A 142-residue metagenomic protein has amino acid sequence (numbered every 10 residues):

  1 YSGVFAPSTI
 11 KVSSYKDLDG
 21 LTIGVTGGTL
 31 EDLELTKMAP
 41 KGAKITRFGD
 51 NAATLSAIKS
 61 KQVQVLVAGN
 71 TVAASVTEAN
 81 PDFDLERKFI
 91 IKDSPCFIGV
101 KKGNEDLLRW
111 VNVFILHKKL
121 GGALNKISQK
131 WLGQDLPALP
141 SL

Functional and structural regions predicted by a protein language model:
Y1-S8, A74-L116, Q134-L142: Periplasmic-binding protein-like
A6-I23: Flexible hinge/capping segments at coil-to-helix
S8, G28-L30, D50-N51, V67-A74 (+1 more regions): Beta->alpha turn/N-cap motifs
D17, G69, G103-H117, A123-I127: Short amphipathic alpha-helical coupling segments at ligand-binding clamshell hinges and other catalytic/signaling
L18, A57-K59, I98, V111: Hydrophobic residues within well-ordered alpha-helices
V25, G42-D50, A57: Short beta-strand-to-loop elements that line the ligand-binding cleft of bilobed periplasmic-binding protein-like
L30-R47, D84-R87, L116-L142: Ligand-binding clefts/hinges and TM-proximal coupling segments of bilobed small-molecule sensing domains
E34-K37, A52, K59, Q64-K92: A ligand-binding cleft/hinge motif common to bilobed small-molecule-binding domains
